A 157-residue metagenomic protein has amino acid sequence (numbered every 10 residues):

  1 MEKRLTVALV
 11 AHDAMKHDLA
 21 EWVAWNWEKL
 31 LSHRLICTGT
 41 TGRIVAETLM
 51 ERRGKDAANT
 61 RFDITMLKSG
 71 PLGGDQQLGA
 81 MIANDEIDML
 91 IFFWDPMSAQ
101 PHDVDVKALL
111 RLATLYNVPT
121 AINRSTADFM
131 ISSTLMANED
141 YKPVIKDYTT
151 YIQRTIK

Functional and structural regions predicted by a protein language model:
H17-E28: Histidine-anchored nucleotide/phosphate-binding helix
S32-V45: Short internal beta-strands
I36-T38, M66-K68, F92, T120-R124: General beta-strand structural signal in soluble alpha/beta enzymes
L49-Q77: Active-site rim loops that border cofactor/substrate pockets in soluble metabolic enzymes
G70-R111: Mid-chain, well-packed structural core segment of small domains
A108-M130: Short, acidic/small-residue loops that bind anionic groups at enzyme active sites
S125-K157: Short, glycine-/small-residue-rich phosphate/pyrophosphate-handling segment
